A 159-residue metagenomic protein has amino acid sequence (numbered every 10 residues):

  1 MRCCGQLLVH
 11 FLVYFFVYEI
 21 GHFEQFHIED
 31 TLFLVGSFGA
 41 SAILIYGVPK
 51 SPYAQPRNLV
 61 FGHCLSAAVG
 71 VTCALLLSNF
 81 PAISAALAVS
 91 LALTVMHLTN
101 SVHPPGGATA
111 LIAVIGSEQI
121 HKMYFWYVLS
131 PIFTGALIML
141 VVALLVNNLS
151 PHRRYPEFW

Functional and structural regions predicted by a protein language model:
M1-V89, V95, I120-F133, L137-W159: Alpha-helical transmembrane segments and their membrane-interface boundaries that form or gate the permeation pathway
H97, V114-S117: Short basic/hydrophobic patches in alpha-helices and adjacent helix-turn junctions that form amphipathic surface motifs
T99-P105: Short helix-coil transition sites and intra-membrane helix breaks within transmembrane domains of multi-pass
G107-I115: Re-entrant/interfacial helical elements at transmembrane boundaries that shape and gate the permeation pathway
